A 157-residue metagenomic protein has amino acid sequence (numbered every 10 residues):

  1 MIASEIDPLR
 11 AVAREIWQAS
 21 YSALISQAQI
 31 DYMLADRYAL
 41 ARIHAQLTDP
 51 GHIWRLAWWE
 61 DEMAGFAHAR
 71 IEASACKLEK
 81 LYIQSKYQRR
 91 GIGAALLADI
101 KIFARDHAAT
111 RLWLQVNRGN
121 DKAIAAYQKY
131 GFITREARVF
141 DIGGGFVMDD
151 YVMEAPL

Functional and structural regions predicted by a protein language model:
A3-Q88, L97-F103, H107, T134-F140 (+1 more regions): Acetyl-CoA-dependent GNAT
G91-G93: Conserved G/P- and acidic residue-centered "switch" motifs that form tight phosphate/ATP-binding loops in soluble
T110-W113, N117-I124, Q128-L157: C-terminal "cap" of GNAT-fold acetyltransferases
